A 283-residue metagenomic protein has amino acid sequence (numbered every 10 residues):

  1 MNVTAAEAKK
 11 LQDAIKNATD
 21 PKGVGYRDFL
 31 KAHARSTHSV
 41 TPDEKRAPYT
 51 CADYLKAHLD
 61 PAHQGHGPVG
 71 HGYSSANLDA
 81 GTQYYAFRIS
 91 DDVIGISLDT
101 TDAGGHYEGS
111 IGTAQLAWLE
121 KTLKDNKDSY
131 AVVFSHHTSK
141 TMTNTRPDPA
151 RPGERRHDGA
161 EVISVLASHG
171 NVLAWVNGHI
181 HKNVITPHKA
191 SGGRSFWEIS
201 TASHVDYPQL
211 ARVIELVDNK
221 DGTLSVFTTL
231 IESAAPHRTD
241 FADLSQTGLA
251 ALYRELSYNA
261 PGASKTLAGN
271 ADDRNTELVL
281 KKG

Functional and structural regions predicted by a protein language model:
N2-N126, N183-G283: Metal-dependent phosphoesterase/phosphodiesterase active-site architecture
D102-L116, N126-V176: Active-site-proximal segments of metal-dependent phosphoesterases and phosphodiesterases across multiple
H179: Conserved active-site segments centered on acidic
